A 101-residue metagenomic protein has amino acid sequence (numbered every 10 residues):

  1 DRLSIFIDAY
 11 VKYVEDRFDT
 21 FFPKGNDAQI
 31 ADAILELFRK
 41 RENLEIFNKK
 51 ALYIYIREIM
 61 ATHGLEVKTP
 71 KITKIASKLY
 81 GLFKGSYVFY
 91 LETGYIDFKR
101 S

Functional and structural regions predicted by a protein language model:
D1-S101: Transcription-machinery-associated regions
